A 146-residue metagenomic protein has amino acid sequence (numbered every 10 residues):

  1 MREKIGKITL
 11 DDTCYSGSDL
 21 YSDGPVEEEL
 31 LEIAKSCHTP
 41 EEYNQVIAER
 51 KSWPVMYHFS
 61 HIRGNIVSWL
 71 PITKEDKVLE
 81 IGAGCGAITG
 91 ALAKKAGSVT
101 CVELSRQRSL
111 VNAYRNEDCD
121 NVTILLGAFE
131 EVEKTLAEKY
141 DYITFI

Functional and structural regions predicted by a protein language model:
M1-C37: N-terminal auxiliary segments of SAM/dcSAM-dependent transferases
I47-S60: Class I SAM-dependent methyltransferase Rossmann-like catalytic core, especially the SAM/SAH-binding loop
Y57-D76: Conserved alpha-helix/loop element of class I SAM-dependent methyltransferases that forms part of the SAM/SAH-binding
E75-G84: Conserved class I S-adenosyl-L-methionine
C85-A96: Conserved SAM-binding loop of SAM-dependent methyltransferases across substrates and taxa, primarily the Class I
K94-V132: Class I SAM-dependent methyltransferase SAM/SAH-binding core
K134-I143: A short acidic, Gly/Pro-enriched loop at the edge of an enzyme's catalytic core that lines a small-molecule cofactor
I146: Residues lining the SAM
